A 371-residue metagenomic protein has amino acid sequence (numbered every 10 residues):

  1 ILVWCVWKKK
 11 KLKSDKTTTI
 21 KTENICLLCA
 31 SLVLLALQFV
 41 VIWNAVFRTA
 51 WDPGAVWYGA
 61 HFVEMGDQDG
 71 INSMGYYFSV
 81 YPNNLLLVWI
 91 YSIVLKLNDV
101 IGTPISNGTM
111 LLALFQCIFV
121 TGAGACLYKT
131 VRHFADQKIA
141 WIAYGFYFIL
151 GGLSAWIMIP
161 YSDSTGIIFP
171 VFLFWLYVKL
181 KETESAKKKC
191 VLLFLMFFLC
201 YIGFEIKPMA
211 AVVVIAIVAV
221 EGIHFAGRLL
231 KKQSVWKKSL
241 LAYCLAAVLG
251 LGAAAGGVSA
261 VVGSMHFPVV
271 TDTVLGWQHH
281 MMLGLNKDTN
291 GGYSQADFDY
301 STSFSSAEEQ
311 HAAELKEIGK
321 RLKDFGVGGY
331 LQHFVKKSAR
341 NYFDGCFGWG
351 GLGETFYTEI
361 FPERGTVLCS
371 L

Functional and structural regions predicted by a protein language model:
I1-V40, S239-L249: Start-transfer (signal-anchor) and selected internal transmembrane alpha helices of multi-pass inner/ER membrane
L34, A140-G151, C200-F204: Short helix- or helix-capping micro-motifs that position conserved polar/aromatic residues at function-defining sites
W57-H61, S73-P104: Short hydrophobic/aromatic helix or loop-helix immediately within or flanking a transmembrane segment in polytopic
G66-G70, A260-F361: Membrane-proximal stem/loop segments at transmembrane-domain junctions that anchor or position
M110, L127-I149, K187: Transmembrane-helix signature of polytopic, membrane-embedded enzymes that assemble or transfer cell-envelope glycans
L111-F134, F172: Transmembrane-helix motifs of polytopic, lipid-linked glycan transferases
F134-Q137, L173-L192: Membrane-interface transmembrane helices that cradle and orient dolichyl/undecaprenyl
G152-G166, I206-M209: Short acidic/glycine- and proline-prone juxtamembrane loop motifs at membrane-interface regions of multi-pass membrane
